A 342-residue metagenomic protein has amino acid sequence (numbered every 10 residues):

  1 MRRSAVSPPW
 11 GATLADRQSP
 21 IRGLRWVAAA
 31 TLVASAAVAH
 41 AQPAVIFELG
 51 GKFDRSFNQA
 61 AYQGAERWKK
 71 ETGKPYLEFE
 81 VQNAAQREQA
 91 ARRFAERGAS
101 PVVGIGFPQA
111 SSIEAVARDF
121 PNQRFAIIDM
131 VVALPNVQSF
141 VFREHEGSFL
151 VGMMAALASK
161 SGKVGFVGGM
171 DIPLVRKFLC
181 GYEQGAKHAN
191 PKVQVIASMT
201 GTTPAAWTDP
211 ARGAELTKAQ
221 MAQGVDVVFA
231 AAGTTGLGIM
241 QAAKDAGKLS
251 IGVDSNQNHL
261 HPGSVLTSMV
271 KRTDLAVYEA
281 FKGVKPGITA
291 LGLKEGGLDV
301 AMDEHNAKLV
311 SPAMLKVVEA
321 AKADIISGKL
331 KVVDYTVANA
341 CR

Functional and structural regions predicted by a protein language model:
S4-A30: Bacterial N-terminal signal peptides that target proteins for export
P9-W10, A29-V33, F94, E279: Enrichment for repetitive, rod-forming helical segments
A34-V38: N-terminal signal peptide c-region/cleavage motif recognized by signal peptidases
H40-R342: A residue-level marker of the well-folded mature domains of exported/periplasmic proteins
